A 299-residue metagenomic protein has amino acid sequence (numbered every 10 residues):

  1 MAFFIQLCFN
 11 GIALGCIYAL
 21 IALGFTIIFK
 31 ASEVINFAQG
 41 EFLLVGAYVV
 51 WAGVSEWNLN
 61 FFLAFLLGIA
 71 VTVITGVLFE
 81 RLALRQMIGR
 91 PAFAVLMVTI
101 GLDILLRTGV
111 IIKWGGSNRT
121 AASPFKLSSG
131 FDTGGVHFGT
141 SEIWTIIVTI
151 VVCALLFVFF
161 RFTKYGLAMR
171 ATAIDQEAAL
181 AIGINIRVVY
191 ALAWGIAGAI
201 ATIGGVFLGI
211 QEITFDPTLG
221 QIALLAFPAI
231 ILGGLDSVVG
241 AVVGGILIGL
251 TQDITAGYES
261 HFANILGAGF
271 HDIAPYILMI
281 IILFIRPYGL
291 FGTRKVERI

Functional and structural regions predicted by a protein language model:
M1-I21, V49, F61-A64, R90-A94 (+5 more regions): Membrane-interfacial amphipathic/re-entrant helices at transmembrane-helix boundaries
F9, A31-L78, L82, Y258-L266: Membrane-embedded helix boundary and interhelical linker motif in transport proteins
L14, H137-T218, V238-G244: Helix-loop-helix "hairpin" substructures at the membrane interface of multi-pass membrane proteins
Y18, A22, N58-A70, A191-Y276: Transmembrane alpha-helical segments in multi-pass inner-membrane proteins
F25, N58-L102, G109, V243-I248 (+2 more regions): Alpha-helical transmembrane segments within multi-pass membrane transporters and channels
E41-Y48, M87-I111, L219-I231, L247 (+1 more regions): Pore- or pathway-lining transmembrane helices of multi-pass membrane proteins that form conduits for solutes/ions
A47-W51, I69-T75, L102-G109, V148-F157 (+3 more regions): Hydrophobic core segments of alpha-helical transmembrane domains in multi-pass membrane transport and ion-translocation
Q86-M87, P91-F162, V189, I254-D272 (+1 more regions): Transmembrane helix-bundle core of multi-pass membrane transporters and related energy-transducing complexes
